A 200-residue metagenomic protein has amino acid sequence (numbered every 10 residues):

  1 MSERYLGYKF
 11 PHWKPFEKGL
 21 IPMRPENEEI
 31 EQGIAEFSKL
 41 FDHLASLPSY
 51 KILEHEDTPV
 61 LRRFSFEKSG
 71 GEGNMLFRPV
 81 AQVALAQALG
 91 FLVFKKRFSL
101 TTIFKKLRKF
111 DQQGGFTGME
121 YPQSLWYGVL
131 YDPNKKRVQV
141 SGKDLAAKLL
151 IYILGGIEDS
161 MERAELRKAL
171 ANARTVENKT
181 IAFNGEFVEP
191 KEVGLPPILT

Functional and structural regions predicted by a protein language model:
M1-T200: Accessory terminal alpha-helical modules
